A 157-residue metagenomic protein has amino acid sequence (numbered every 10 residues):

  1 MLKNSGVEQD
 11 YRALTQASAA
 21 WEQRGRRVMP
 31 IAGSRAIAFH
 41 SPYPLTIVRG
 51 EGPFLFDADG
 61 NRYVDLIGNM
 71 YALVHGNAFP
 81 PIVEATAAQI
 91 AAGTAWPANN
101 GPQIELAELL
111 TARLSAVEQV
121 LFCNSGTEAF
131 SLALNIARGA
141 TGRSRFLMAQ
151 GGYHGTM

Functional and structural regions predicted by a protein language model:
K3-R49: Active-site-adjacent loop/helix segments that line or gate small-molecule/cofactor pockets in enzymes
Y11, H40, F56, Y63 (+2 more regions): Aromatic side chains
Q16-R24, F54-N61, A112: Short, hydrophobic/aliphatic alpha-helical segments
R35, P53-L55, Y71-A72, F79 (+2 more regions): Short, flexible micro-motifs
P44-D65: Active-site and channel-lining beta-strand-loop segments that bind or position nucleotide-derived/phosphorylated
I47, H75, Y153: Short clusters of hydrophobic/aromatic residues that line enzyme substrate/ligand-binding pockets
R62-R143, L147: Glycine-rich loop-to-alpha-helix module at the N-terminal edge of alpha/beta enzyme cores
A149-M157: Substrate-binding/gating loop at the entrance of the active-site cleft, primarily in PLP-dependent aminotransferase-like
